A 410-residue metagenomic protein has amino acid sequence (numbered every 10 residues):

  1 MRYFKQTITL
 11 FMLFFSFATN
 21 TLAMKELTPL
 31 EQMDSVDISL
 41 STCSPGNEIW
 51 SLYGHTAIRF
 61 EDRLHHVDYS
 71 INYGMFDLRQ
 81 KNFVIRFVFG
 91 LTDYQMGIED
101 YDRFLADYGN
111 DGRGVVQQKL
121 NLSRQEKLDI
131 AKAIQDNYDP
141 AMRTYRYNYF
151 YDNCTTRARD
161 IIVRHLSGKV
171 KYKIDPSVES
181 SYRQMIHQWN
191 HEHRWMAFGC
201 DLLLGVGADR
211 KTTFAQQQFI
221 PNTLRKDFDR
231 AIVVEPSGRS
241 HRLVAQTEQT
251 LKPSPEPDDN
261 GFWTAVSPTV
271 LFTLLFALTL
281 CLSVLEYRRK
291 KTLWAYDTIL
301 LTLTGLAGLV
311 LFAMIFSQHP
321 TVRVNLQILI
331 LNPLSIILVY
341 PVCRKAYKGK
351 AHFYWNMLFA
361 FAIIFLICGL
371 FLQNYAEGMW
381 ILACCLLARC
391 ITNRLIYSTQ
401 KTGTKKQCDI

Functional and structural regions predicted by a protein language model:
M1-E26, T402-I410: Bacterial Sec-dependent N-terminal signal peptides
R2, L30, I49-W50, E61 (+1 more regions): A general structural signal for short secondary-structure junctions and capping/turn motifs
F4, L27-P29, Q117-L120: A compositional/structural signature marking long, glycine- and acidic/polar-rich segments with frequent tryptophans
M24-M33, T247, S398: Membrane-proximal intrinsically disordered regions of secretory-pathway and membrane-system proteins
D34-G112: Glycine-rich catalytic cores of cysteine/serine-nucleophile enzymes that process amide/ester linkages in cell-envelope
G46-N47, R113-N121, P140-Y149: Second-shell loop/turn segments in exported
L122-Q135: A structural motif
D136-F353, F359-D409: Activation targets extended, charge/polar-rich intrinsically disordered C-terminal tails
